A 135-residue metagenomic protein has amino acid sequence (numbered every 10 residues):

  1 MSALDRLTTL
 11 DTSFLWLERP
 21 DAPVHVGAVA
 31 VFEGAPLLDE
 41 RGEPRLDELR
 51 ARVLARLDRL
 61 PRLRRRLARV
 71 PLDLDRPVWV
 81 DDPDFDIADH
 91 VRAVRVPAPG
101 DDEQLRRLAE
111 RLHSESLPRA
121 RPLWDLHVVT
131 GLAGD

Functional and structural regions predicted by a protein language model:
M1-D135: Non-catalytic N-terminal regions of enzymes
